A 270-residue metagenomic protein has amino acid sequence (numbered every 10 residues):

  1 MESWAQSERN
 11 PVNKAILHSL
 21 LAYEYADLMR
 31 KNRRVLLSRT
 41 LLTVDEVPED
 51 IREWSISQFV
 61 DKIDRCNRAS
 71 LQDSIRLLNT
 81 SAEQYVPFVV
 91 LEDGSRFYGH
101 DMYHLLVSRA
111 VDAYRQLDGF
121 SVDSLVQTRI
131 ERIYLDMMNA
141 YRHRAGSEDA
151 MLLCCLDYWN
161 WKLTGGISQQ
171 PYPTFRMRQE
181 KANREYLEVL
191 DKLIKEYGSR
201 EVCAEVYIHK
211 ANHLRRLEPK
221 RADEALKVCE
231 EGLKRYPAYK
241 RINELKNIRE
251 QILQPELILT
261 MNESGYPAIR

Functional and structural regions predicted by a protein language model:
M1-R270: Extracytoplasmic/secretory-pathway proteins
